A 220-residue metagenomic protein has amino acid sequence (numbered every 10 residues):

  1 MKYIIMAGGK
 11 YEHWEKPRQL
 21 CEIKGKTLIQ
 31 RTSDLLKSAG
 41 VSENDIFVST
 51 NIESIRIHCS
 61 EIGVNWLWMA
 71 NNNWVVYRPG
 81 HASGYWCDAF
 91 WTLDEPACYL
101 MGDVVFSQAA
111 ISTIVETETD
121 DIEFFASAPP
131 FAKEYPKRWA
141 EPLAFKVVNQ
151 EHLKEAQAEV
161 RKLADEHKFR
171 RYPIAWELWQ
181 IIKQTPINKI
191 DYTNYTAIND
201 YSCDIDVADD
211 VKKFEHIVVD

Functional and structural regions predicted by a protein language model:
M1-K16: N-terminal nucleotide-binding beta1-loop-alpha1 segment
K2-M6, I29, D45-I46: Hydrophobic targeting segments
K10, D103-V104: Active-site metal-binding loops of divalent metal-dependent hydrolases
T27-E43: A short, N-terminal amphipathic alpha-helix
T50-I55: Short, polar loop motifs at secondary-structure junctions
I57-C98, F106: Short phosphate-binding loop-to-helix
F106-N199: Conserved core of the sugar-phosphate nucleotidyltransferase
Y192-D220: C-terminal catalytic/acceptor-binding lobe
